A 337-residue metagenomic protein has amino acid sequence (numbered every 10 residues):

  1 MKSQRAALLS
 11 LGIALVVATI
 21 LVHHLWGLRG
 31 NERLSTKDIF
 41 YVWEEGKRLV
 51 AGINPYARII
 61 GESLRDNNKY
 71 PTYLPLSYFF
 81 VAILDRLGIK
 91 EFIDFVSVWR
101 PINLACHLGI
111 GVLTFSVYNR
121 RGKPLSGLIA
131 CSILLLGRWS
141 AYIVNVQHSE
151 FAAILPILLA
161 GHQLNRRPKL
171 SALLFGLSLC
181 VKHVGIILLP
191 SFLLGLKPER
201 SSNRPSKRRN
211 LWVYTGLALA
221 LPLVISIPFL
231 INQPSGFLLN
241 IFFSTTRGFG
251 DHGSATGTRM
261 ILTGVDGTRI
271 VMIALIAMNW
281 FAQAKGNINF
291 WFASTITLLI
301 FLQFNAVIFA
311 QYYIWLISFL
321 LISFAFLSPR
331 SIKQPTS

Functional and structural regions predicted by a protein language model:
M1-G161, K169, L196-A310, F324: Primarily membrane-embedded glycan-assembly and transfer machineries that use lipid-linked glycans
M1-K2, R204, R330-S337: Short, intrinsically disordered terminal tails adjacent to the first/last structured region
E150, I187, F309-P329: Hydrophobic/aromatic-rich transmembrane helices and adjacent perimembrane loops
A172-L173, I314-I317, R330-T336: Composition- and surface-driven signal marking solvent-exposed, interaction-prone regions in large proteins
L173-L196, V224, F304-Y313: Transmembrane helices and adjacent periplasmic/lumenal helix-loop junctions of polyprenol-phosphate-dependent
